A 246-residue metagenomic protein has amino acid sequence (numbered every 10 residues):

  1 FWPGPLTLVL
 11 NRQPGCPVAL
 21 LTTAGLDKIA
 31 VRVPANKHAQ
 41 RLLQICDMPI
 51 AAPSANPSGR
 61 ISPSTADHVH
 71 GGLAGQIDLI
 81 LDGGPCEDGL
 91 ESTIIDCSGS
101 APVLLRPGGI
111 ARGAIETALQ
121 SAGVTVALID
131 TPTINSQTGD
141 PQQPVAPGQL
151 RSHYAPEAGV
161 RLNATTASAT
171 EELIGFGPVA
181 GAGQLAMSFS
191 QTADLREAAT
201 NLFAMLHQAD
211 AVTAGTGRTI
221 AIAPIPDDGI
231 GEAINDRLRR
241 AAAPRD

Functional and structural regions predicted by a protein language model:
F1-D246: Active-site-adjacent structural elements in enzyme catalytic cores
